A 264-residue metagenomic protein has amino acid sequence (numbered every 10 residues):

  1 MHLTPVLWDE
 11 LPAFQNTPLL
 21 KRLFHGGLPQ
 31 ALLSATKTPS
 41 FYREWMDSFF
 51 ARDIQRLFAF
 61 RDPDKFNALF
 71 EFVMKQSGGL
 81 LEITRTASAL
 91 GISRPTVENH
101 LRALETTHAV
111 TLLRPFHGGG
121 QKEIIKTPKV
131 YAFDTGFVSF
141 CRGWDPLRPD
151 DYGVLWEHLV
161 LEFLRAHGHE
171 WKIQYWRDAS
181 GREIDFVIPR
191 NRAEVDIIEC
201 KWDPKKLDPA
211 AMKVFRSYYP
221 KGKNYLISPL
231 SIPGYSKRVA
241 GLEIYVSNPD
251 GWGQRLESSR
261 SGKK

Functional and structural regions predicted by a protein language model:
H2-A179: Interdomain hinge/linker elements that couple catalytic modules in large macromolecular machines
R102-A103, A109, R114-K264: A cross-kingdom feature that marks ATP-driven nucleic-acid transaction machinery
